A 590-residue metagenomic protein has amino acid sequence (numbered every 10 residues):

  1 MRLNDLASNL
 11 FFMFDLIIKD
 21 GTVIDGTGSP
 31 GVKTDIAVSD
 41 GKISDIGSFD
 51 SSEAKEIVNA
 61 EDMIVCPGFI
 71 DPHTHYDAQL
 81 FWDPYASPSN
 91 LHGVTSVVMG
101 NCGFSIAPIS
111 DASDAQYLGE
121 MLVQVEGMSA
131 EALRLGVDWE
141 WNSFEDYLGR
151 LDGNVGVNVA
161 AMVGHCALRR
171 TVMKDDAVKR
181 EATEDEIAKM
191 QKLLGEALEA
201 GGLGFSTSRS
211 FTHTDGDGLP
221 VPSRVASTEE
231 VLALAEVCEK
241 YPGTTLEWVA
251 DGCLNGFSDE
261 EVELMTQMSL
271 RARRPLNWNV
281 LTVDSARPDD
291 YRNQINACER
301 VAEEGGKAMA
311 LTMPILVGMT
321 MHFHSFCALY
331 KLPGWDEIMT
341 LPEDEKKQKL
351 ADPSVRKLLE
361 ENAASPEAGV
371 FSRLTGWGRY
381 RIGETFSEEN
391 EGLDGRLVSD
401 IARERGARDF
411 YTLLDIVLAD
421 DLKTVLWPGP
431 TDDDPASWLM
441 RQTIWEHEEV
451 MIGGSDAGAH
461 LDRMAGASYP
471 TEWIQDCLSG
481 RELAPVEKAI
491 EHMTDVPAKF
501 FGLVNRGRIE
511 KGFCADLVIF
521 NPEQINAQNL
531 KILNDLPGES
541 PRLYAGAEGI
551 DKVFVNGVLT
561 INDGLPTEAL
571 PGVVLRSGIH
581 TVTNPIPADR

Functional and structural regions predicted by a protein language model:
M13-I17, V23-G68, D83: Histidine-rich, glycine-flanked metal-binding segment
G21, G41, D62, H73 (+11 more regions): Divalent metal-coordination and catalytic microenvironments
V23-D35, V425-P435, R441, P485-I490 (+1 more regions): Acidic, glycine-enriched loop/beta-strand segments at the rims of small-molecule binding/catalytic pockets
V65-P88: Di-metal (Zn2+ and/or Mg2+/Mn2+) metal-binding site signature of metallo-dependent hydrolases with the MBL/beta-CASP
W82-G204, C238-Y241: Divalent-metal coordination cores built from histidine and acidic residues
Y147, L151, V155-G156, M162-R169 (+5 more regions): Active-site neighborhoods of metal-dependent hydrolases
L439-V450, Y469, I519-P571: C-terminal cap of metal-dependent C-N hydrolases
I561-R590: Intein/HINT protein-splicing elements and their conserved insertion hotspots or analogous self-processing inserts
